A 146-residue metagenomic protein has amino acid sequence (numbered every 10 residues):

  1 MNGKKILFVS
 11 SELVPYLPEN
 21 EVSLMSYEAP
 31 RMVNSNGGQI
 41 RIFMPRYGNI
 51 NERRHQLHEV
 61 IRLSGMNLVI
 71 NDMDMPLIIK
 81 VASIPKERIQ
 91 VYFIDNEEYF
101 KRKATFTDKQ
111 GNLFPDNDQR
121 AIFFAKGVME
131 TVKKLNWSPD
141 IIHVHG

Functional and structural regions predicted by a protein language model:
M1-E19, M44-Y47: Nucleotide-activated donor-dependent transferases that construct or modify glycoconjugates
K5, D140-I141: Structural motif
V22-M32: Short amphipathic alpha-helix
G38-I40, V91, P139: Hydrophobic anchor at the start of a short beta-strand that flanks the dinucleotide cofactor-binding loop
I42, R46-K134: A conserved catalytic-core segment of Leloir-type glycosyltransferases
K134-D140: Short, surface-exposed connector motifs at secondary-structure boundaries
V144-G146: Short His-centered aromatic/hydrophobic patch
